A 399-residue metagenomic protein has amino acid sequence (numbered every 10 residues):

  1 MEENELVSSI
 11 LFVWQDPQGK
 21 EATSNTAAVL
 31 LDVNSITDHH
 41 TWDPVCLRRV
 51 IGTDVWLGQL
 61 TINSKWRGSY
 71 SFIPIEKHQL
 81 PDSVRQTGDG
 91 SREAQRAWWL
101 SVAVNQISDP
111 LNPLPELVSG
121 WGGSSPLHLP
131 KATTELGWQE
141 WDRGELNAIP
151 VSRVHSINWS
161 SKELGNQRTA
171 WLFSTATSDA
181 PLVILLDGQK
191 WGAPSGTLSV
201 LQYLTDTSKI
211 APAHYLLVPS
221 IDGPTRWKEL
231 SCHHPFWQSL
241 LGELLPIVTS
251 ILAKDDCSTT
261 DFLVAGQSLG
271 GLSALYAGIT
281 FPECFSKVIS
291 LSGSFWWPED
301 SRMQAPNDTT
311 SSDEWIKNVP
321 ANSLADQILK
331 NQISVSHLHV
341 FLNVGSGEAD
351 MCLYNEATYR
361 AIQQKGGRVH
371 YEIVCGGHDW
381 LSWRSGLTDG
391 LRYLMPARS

Functional and structural regions predicted by a protein language model:
M1-W42, V50-S399: Non-catalytic cap/lid and distal C-terminal segments of serine-dependent acyl enzymes
